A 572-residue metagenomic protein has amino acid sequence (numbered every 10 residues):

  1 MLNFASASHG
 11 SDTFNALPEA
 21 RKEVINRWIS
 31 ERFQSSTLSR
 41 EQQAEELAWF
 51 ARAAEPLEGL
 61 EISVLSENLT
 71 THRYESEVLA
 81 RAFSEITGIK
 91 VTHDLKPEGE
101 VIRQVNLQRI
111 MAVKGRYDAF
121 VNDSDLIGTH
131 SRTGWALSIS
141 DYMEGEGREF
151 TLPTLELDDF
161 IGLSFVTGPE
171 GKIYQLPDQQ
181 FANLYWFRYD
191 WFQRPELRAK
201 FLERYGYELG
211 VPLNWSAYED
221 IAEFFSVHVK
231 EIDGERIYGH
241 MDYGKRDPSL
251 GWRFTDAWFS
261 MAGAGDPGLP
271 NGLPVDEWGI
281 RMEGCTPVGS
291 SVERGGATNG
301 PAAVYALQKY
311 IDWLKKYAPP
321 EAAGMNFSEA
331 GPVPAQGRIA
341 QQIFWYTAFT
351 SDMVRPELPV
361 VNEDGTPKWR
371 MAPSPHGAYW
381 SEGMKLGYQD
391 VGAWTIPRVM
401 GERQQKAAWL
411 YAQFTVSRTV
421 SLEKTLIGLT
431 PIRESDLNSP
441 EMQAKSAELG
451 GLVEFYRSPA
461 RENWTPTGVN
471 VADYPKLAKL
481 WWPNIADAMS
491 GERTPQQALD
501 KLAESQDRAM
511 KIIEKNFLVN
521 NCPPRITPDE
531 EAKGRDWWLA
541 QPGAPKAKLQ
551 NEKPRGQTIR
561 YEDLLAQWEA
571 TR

Functional and structural regions predicted by a protein language model:
S8, T167, G171, W191 (+7 more regions): Extracytoplasmic/periplasmic substrate-recognition and gating elements
N15-P56, S124-L184, K368-S374, K546-R572: Hinge/lid segment of periplasmic solute-binding proteins
L47-A48, T366-H376, T425-M489, K515-A547 (+1 more regions): Long, aromatic- and glycine/proline-rich binding clefts that accommodate carbohydrate-like moieties
L47-A53, T70-K90, W186, D190 (+1 more regions): Short, polar/charged alpha-helical segment
G59-V78, G99, F181: Extracytoplasmic "Venus flytrap"
R81-D159, R194-E196, K200-L202, V333 (+2 more regions): Extracytoplasmic "Venus flytrap"/periplasmic binding protein-like
S124-E144, F160-Y207, E219, D242-S291 (+2 more regions): Periplasmic solute-binding protein
A217-S226, S260-G324, S374-G377: Glycine-centered hinge/linker elements that transmit conformational signals in sensory and ligand-binding systems
